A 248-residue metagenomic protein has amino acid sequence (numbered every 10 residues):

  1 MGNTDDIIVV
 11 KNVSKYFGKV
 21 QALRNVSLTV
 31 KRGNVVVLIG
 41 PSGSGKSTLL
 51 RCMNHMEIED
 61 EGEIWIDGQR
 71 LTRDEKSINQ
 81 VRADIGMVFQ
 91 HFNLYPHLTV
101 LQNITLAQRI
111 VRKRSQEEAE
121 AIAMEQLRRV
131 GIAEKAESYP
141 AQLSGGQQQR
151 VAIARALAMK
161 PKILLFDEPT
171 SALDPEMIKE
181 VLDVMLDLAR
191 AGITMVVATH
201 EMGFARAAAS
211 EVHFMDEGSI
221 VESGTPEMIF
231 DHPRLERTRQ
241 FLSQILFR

Functional and structural regions predicted by a protein language model:
M1-N3: Short, Lys/Arg-enriched, disordered terminal segments
D5-P226: ABC family nucleotide-binding domain
S223, E227-R248: C-terminal boundary and immediately downstream tail of ABC-type ATPase nucleotide-binding domains
